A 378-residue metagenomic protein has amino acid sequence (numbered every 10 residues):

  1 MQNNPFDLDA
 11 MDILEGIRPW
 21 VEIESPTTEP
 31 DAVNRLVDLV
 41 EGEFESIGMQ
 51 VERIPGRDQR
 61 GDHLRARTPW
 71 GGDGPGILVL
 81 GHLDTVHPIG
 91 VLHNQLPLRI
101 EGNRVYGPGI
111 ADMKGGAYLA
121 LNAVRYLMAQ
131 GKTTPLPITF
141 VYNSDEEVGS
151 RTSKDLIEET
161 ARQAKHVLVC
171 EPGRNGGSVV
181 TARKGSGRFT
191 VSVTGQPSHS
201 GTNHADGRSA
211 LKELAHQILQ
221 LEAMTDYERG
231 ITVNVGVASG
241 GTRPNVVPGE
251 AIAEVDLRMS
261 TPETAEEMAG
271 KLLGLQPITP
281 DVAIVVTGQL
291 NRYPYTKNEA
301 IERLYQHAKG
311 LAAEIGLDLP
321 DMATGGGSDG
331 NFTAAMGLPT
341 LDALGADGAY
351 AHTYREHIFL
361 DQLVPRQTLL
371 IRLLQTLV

Functional and structural regions predicted by a protein language model:
M1-Q2, L8, S25, P55-R57 (+3 more regions): Metal-dependent amide/peptide-bond hydrolase catalytic core, centered on the "pita-bread" metallohydrolase fold
Q2-P108, A129-T134, G330: Acidic/His- and Gly-rich active-site-bordering loop/insert found across diverse amide/peptide-bond hydrolases
L83-D84, R104, V141-V148, E171-R174 (+2 more regions): Acidic, glycine-rich active-site loops and adjacent beta-strand->loop/helix elements that engage anionic groups
D84-E101, L168, A182-S192, G310: Acidic-glycine-rich active-site phosphate/pyrophosphate-binding loop
H87, R104-Y118, H199: Glycine/serine-rich anion-binding loops at beta->alpha junctions that coordinate negatively charged ligand groups
M113-K184, V378: Acidic/histidine-rich catalytic neighborhood of metal-dependent amide-processing enzymes
